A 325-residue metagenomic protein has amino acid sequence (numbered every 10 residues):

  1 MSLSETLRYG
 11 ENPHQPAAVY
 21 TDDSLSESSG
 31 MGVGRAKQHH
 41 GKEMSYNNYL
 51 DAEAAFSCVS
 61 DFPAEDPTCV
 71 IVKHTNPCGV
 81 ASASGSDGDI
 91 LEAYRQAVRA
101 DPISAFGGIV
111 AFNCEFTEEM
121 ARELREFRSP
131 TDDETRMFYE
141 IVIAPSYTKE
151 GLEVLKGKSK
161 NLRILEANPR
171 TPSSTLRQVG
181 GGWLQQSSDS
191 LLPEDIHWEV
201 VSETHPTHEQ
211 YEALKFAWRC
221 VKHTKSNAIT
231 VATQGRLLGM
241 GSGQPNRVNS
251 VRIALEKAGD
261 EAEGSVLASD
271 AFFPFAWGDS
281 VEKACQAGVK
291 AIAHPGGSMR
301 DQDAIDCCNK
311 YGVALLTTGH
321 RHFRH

Functional and structural regions predicted by a protein language model:
M1, E282, A287-A291, P295-H325: N-terminal beta-alpha lobe that positions the nucleotide/phosphoryl donor in ATP/NTP-coupled carboxylate activation
M1-S190, Q210-C220, T224-A228: Active-site loops and adjacent core secondary-structure elements that bind or stabilize anionic groups
V70, C78-I103, T230, Q234-E282 (+1 more regions): Glycine- and Gly-Pro-enriched alpha-helical subdomains that act as flexible, kink-prone "lid/hinge" or packing modules
K73-H74, N113-C114, I143-S146, E166 (+5 more regions): Active-site proximal loops enriched in glycine and acidic residues that flank catalytic Cys/His/Asp and coordinate
G108-A111, T117-E123, E261-D301: Cysteine/selenocysteine-centered motifs that mediate thiol-based redox chemistry or coordinate metal-sulfur cofactors
E123, F127, G151-K158, K257 (+4 more regions): Alpha-helical structural signal in soluble globular domains
P169-T175, L191-E199, A314-H325: Short, basic, helix/turn surface patches
E194-M240: Internal active-site segments that recognize and position negatively charged phosphoryl groups and nucleotide moieties
